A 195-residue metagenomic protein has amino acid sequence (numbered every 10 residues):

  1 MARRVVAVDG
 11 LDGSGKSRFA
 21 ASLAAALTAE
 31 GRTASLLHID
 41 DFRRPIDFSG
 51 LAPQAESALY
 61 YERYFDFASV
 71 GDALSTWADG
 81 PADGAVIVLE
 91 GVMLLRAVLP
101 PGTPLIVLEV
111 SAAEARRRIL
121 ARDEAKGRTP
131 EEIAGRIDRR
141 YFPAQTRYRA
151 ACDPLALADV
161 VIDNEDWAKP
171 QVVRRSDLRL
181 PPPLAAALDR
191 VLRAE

Functional and structural regions predicted by a protein language model:
M1-V6: Extreme N-terminal, non-catalytic leader segments that precede Walker-type/kinase nucleotide-binding cores
L11: P-loop (Walker A) phosphate-binding loop of NTP-binding proteins
K16: Conserved lysine of the Walker
F19: Hydrophobic positions on the alpha1 helix immediately C-terminal to the Walker A/P-loop
A25-S35: Post-Walker A helix-loop "phosphate-sensing" segment adjacent to the P-loop in P-loop NTPases
S35-H38, R43-L89: Conserved nucleotide-sensing/catalytic segment adjacent to the nucleotide-binding pocket in NTP-handling enzymes
I87-A125: ATP-dependent NMP and nucleoside kinases share a basic, alpha-helical "lid"
L120-A125, T146-E195: NTP-dependent small-molecule kinase module
